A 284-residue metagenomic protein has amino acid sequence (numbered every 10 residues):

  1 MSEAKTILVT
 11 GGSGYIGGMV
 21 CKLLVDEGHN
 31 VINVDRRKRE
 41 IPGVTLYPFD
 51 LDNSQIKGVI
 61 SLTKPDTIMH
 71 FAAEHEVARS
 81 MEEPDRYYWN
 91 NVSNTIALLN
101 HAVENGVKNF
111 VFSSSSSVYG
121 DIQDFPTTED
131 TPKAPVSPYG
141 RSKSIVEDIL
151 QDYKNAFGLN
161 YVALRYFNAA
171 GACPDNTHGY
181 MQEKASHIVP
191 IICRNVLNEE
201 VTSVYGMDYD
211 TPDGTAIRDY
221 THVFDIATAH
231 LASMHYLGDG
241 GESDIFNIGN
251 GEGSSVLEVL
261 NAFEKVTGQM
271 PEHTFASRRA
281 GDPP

Functional and structural regions predicted by a protein language model:
M1-A172: N-terminal Rossmann-like NAD(P)+-binding domain of SDR-like oxidoreductases, especially those catalyzing
D50, V196-P284: C-terminal substrate-binding subdomain of Rossmann-fold SDR/epimerase-dehydratase oxidoreductases
D52, M181-A185, E252: Residue-level signature of the cytosolic catalytic core of signaling kinases
Y88, V136-S144, H178-P190, D219-Y220: Short-chain dehydrogenase/reductase
L98, L150, I192, S233 (+1 more regions): Aromatic/hydrophobic pocket-lining residues that form π-stacking "cages" and hydrophobic walls in ligand
Q151, V189, A227, L231: Short alpha-helix within the catalytic core of nucleotide-sugar-dependent glycosyltransferases
F167-I188, N198-R218: Short, flexible, glycine-rich and Lys/Arg-enriched loop motifs at helix boundaries that contact anionic partners
